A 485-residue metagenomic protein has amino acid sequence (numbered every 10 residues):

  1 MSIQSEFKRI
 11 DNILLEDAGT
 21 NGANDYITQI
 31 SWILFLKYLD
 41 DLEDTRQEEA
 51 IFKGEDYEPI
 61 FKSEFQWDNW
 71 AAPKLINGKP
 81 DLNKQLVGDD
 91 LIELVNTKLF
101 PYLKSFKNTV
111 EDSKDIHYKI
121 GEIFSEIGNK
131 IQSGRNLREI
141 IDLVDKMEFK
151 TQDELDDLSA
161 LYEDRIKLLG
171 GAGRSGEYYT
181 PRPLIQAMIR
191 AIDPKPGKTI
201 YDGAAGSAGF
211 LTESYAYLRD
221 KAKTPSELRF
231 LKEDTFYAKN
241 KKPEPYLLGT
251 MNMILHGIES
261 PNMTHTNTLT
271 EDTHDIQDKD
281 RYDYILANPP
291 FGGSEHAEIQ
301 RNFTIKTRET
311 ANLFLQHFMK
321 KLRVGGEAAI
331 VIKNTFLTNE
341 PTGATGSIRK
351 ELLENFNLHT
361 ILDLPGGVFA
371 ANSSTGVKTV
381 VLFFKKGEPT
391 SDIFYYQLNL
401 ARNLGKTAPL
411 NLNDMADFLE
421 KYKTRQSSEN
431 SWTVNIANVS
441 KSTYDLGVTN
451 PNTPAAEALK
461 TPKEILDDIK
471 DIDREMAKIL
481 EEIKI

Functional and structural regions predicted by a protein language model:
M1-P196, T264-T270, D363-G367, S391-A401 (+2 more regions): Non-catalytic, mostly N-terminal accessory regions of nucleic-acid modification and defense proteins
M1-S2, T273, K279-D283, F291-I436: Signature of N6-adenine DNA methyltransferases within the class I
I13, M147, D164, L168 (+8 more regions): Conserved, well-folded catalytic cores of nucleic-acid-processing and energy-transducing macromolecular machines
A18, P225-E227, A371: Residues embedded in well-ordered secondary-structure elements
S175-A287, G292-S294, I299, R308 (+7 more regions): Conserved S-adenosyl-L-methionine
